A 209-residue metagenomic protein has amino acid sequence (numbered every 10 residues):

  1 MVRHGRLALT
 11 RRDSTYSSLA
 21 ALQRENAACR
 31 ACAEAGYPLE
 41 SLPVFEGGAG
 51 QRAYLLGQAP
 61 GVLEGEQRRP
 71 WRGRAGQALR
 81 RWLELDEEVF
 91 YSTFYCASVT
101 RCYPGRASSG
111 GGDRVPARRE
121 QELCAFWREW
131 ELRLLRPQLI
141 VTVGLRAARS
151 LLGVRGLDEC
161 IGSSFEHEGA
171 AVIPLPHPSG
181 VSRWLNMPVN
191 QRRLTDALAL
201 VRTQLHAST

Functional and structural regions predicted by a protein language model:
R3-H206: A polyanion-binding, active-site-adjacent surface
T209: Glycine-rich phosphate/pyrophosphate-binding loop and the adjoining helix
